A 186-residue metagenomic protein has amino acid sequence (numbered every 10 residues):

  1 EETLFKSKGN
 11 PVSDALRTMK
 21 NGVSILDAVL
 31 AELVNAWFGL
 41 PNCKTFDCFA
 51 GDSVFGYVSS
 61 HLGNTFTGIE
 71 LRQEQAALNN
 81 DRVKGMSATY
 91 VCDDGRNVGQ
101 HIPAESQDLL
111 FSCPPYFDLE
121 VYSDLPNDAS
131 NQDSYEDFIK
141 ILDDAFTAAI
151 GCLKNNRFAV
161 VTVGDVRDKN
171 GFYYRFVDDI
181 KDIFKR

Functional and structural regions predicted by a protein language model:
E1-R186: Class I S-adenosyl-L-methionine-dependent methyltransferase catalytic core
